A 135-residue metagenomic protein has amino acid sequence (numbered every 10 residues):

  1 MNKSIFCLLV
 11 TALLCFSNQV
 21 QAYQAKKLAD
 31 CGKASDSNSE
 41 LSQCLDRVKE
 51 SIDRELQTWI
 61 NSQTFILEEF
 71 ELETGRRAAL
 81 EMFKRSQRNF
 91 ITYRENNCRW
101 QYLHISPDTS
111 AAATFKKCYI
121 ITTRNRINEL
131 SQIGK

Functional and structural regions predicted by a protein language model:
M1-L8: Bacterial N-terminal signal peptides that target proteins for export
A12-Q19: N-terminal signal peptide c-region/cleavage motif recognized by signal peptidases
V20-K135: N-terminal alpha-helical modules
